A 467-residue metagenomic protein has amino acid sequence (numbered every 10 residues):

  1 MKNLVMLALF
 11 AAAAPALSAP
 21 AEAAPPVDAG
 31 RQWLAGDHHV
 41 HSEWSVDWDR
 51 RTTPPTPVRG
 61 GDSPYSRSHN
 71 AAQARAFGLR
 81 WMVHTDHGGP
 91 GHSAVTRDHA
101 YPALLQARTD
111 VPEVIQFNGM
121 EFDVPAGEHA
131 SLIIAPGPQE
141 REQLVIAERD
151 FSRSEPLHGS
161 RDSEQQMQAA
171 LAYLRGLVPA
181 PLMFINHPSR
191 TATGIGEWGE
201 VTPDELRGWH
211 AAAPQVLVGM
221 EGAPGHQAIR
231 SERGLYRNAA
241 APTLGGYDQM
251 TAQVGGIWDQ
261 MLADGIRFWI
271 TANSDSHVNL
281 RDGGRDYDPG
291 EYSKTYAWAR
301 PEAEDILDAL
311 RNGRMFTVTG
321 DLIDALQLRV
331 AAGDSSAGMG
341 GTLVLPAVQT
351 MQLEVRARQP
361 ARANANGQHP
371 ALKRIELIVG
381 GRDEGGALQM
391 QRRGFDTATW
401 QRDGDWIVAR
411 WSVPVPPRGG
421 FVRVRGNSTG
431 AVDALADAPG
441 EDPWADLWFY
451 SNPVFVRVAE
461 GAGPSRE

Functional and structural regions predicted by a protein language model:
V5-A16: Bacterial N-terminal signal peptides
A12-A13, D49, T96, S231 (+1 more regions): Alpha-helical transmembrane segments and their juxtamembrane interfaces
P15-A16, T52-P54, H99, G234 (+1 more regions): Residues in and immediately flanking transmembrane alpha helices
E22-W33, H41, S45, H84-P90 (+2 more regions): C-terminal functional module detector
P26-E200, A252-Q253, N273, V432-A434 (+2 more regions): A metal-dependent hydrolase metal-coordination microenvironment
E113, G137-D150, T202-G225, Y247 (+1 more regions): Acidic, His- and aromatic-enriched active-site or binding-groove loops in soluble protein domains that engage sugars
P156-Y287, N364-Q389: Domain-core and long-helix interface of multi-subunit machines
